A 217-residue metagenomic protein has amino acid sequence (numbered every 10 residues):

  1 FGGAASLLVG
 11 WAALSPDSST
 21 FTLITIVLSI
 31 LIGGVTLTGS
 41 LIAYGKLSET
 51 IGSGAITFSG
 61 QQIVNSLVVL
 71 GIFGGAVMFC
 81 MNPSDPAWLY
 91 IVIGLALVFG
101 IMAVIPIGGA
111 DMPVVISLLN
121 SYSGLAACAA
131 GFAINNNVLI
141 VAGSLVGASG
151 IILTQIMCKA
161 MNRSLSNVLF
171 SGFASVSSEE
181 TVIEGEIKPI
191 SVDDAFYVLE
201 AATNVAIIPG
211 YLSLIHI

Functional and structural regions predicted by a protein language model:
F1, A12, G109-M112, N120-S121 (+4 more regions): Short, ordered loop/turn segments at secondary-structure junctions
F1-P113, L118-S121, L139, A201: Acidic, glycine-enriched active-site microenvironments
A55, P86-W88, V138-V141, K159-F170: Flexible, glycine/charged-enriched surface loops at secondary-structure junctions
S123-C128, V138-L139, S144: Alpha-helical transmembrane segments and adjacent TM-loop junctions that form the membrane-embedded core of multi-pass
C128-G131, I151: Metallocofactor- and cofactor-centric catalytic cores in central/energy metabolism, strongly enriched
L145-A202: Membrane-interfacial segments at transmembrane helix termini in multi-pass membrane proteins
I215-I217: Conserved small/polar residues in nucleotide/adenosyl-binding loops
